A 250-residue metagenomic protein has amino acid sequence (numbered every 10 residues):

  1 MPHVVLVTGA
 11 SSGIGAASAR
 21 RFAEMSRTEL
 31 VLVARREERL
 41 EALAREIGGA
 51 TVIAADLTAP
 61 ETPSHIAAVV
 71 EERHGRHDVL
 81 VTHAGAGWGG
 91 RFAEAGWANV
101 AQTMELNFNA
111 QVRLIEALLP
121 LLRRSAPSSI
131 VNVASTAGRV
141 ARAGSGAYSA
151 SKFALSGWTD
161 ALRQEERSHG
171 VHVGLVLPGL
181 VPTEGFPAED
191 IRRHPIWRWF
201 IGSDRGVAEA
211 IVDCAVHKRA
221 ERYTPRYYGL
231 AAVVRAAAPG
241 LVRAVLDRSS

Functional and structural regions predicted by a protein language model:
S11-S12: Conserved glycine-rich cofactor-binding loop
R27-A42: Conserved glycine-rich Rossmann-like NAD(P)H-binding loop of the short-chain dehydrogenase/reductase
I47-E61: Rossmann-fold cofactor-recognition segment
R91-F92, G96-A101: Substrate-binding pocket helix/loop in short-chain dehydrogenase/reductase
I115, S151: Active-site helix of classical SDR
S135: Residue(s) in the substrate-gating loop at a strand-loop-helix junction that position the organic substrate next
L175, P195-A231: C-terminal helical subdomain
